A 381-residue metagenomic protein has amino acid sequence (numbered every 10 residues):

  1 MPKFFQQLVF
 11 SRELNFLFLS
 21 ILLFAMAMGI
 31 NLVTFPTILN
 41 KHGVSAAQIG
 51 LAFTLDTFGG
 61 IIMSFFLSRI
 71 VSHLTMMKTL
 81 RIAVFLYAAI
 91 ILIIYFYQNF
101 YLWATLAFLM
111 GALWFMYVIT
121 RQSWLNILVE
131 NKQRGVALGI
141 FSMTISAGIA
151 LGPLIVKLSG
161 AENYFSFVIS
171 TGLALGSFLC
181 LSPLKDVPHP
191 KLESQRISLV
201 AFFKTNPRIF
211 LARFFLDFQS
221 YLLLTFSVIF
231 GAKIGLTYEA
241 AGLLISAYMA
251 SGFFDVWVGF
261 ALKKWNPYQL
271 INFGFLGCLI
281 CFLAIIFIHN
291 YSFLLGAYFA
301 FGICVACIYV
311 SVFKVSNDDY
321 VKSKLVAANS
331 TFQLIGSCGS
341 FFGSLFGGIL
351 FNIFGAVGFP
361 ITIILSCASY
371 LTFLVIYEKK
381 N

Functional and structural regions predicted by a protein language model:
Q7-T57, N206-R213, D217-I234, A241: Helix-loop boundary and gating motifs at the non-cytosolic
A46-A47, N131-F141, Y238, Y320-F332: Loop-to-transmembrane helix entry/capping segments in MFS-fold secondary transporters and related SLC/MFSD carriers
M63-T75, G160, D255-P267, F351: Helix-to-loop junctions at the C-terminal end of transmembrane segments in multipass secondary transporters
K78-L92, Q269-L283, I364: Structural signature of the two symmetry-related core transmembrane helices
M116-V129, C307-Y320: Intracellular juxtamembrane helix-capping segments at the cytosolic ends of symmetry-related transmembrane helices
T171-P190, F373-E378: C-terminal membrane-cytosol helix-exit motif in multi-pass small-molecule transporters
Q269-V312: C-terminal transmembrane helical hairpin of 12-TM major facilitator-type secondary transporters
L325-N352: A late C-terminal transmembrane helix in Major Facilitator Superfamily
